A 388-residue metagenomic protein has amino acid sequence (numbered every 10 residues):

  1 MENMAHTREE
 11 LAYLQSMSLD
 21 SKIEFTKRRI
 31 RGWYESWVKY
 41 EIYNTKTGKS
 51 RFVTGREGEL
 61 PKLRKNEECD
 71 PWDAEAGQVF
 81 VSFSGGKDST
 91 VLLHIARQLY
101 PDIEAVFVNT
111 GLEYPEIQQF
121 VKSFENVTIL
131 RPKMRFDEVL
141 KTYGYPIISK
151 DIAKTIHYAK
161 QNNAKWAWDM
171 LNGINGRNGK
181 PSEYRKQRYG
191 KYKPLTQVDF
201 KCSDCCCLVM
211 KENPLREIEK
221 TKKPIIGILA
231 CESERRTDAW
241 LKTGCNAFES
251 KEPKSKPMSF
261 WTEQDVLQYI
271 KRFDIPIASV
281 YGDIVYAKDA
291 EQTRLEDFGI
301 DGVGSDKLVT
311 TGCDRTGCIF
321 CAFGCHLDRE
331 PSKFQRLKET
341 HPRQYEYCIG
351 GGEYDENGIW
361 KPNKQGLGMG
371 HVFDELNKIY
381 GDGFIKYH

Functional and structural regions predicted by a protein language model:
E2-D265: ATP-dependent adenylation/nucleotidyltransferase module used to activate substrates
E2-Y13, T45-R51, R56-P61, E75-G77 (+1 more regions): ATP/NTP-dependent adenylation/nucleotidyl-transfer catalytic domains that generate, transfer, or process NMP-activated
